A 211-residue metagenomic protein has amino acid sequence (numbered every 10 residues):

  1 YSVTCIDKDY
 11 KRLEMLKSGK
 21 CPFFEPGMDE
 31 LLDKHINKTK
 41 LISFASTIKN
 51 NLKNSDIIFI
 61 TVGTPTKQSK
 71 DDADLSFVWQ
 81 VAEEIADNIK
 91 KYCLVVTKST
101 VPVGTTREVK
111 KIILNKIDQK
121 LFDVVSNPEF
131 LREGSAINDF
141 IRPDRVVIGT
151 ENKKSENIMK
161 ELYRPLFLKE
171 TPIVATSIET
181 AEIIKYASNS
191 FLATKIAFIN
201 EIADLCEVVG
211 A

Functional and structural regions predicted by a protein language model:
Y1-A211: Structural/interface elements that position substrates and couple domains in central-metabolism enzymes
